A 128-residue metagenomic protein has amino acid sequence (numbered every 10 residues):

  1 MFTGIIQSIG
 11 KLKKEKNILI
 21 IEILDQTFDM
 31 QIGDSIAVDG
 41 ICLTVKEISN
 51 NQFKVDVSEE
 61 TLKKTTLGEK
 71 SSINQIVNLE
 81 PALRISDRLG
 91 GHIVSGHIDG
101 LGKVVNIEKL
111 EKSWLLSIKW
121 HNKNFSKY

Functional and structural regions predicted by a protein language model:
M1-Y128: Conserved loop->alpha-helix
